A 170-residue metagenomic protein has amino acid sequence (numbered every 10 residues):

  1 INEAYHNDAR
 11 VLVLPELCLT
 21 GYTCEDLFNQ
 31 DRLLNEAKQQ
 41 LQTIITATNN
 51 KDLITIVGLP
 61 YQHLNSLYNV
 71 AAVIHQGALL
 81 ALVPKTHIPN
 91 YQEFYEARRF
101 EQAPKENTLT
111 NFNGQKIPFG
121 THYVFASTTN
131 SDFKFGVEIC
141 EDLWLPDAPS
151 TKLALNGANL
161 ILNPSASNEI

Functional and structural regions predicted by a protein language model:
I1-I170: Enzyme catalytic cores with a strong preference for nitrogen-chemistry domains
